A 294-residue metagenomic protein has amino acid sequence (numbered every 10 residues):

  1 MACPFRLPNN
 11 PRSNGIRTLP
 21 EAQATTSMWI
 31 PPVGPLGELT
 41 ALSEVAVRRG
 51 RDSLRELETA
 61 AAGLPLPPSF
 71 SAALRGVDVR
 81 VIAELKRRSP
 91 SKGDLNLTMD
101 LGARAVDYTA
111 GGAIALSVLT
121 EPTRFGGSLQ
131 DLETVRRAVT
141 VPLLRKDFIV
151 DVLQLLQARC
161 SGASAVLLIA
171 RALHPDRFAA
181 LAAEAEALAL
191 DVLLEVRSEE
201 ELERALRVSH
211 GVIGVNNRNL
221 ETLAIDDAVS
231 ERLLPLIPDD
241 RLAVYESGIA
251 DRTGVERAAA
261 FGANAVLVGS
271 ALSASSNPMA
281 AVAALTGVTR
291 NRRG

Functional and structural regions predicted by a protein language model:
I16-A22, T26-T98: An N-cap/entry alpha-helix motif that binds or orients negatively charged groups
L39, A83, Y108, A158 (+4 more regions): Conserved, mostly hydrophobic/aromatic
R80, L85, K92-L193, E199-R204 (+1 more regions): N-terminal active-site wall of soluble small-molecule enzyme domains
V150-S161, E199-V208, I249-V268: Catalytic cores of alpha/beta
Q157-R177, V215-L223, A263-V282: Glycine-rich phosphate-binding active-site loops on the catalytic face of alpha/beta enzymes
V212-V268: Catalytic-face loop-and-helix region of soluble metabolic enzyme cores
R232-L236, A274-G294: C-terminal helical cap(s) of enzyme catalytic domains, especially alpha/beta-barrels
